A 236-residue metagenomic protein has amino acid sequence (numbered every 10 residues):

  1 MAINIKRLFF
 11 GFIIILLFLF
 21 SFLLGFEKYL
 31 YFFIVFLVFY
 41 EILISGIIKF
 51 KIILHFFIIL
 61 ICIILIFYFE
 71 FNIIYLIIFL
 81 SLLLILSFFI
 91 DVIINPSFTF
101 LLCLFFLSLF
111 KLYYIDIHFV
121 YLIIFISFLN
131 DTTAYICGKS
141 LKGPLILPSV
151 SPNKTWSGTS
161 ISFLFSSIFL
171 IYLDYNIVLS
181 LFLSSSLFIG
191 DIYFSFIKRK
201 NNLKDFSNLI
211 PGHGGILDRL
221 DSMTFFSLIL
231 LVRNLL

Functional and structural regions predicted by a protein language model:
A2-N153, T159-S185: Membrane-embedded alpha-helical bundles of polytopic integral membrane proteins
G158-I161, G190, I216-T224: Membrane-embedded alpha-helical segments of transport systems, primarily multispan ion/solute transporters
I177, L181-I189, N201, N208-G212: Short amphipathic alpha-helical interaction segments
R199-M223: Interfacial loop-to-transmembrane junctions
L231-L236: Juxtamembrane boundary at the C-terminal end of a transmembrane helix
